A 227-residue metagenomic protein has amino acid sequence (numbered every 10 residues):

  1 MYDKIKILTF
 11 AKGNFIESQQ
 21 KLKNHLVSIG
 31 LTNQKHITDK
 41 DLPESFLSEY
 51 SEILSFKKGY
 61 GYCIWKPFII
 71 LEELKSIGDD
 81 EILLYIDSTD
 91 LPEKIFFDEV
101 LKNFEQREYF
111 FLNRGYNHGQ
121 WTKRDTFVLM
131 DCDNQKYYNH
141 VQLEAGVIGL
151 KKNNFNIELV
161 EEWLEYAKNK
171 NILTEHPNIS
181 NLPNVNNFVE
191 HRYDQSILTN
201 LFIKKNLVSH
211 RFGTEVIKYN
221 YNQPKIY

Functional and structural regions predicted by a protein language model:
M1-Y227: Glycosyltransferase catalytic domains, chiefly GT-A lineage
